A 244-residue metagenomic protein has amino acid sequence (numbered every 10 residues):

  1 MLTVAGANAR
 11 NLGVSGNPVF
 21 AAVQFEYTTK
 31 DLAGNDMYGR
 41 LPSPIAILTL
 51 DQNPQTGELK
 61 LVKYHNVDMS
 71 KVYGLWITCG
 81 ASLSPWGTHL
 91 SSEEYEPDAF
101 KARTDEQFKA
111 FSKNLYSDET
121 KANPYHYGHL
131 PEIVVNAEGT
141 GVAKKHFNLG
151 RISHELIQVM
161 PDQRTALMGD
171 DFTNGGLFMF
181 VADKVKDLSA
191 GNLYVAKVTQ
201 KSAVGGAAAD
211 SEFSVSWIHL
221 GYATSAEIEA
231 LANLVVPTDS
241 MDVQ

Functional and structural regions predicted by a protein language model:
M1-Q244: Conserved small-residue
